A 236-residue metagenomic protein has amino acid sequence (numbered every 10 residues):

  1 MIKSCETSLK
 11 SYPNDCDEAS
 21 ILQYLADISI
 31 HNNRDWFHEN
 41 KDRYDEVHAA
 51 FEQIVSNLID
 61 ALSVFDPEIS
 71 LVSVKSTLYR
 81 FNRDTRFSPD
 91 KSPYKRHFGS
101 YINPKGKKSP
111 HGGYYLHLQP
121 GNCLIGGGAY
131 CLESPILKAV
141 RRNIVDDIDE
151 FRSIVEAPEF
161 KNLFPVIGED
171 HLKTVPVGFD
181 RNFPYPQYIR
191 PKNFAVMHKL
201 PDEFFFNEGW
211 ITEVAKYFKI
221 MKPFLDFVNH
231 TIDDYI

Functional and structural regions predicted by a protein language model:
I2-I21, Y188: Acidic, low-complexity proline/glycine-rich segments
I2-T7, F87-K95, D202-F205, T212 (+1 more regions): N-terminal low-complexity, intrinsically disordered segments
S20, A26-F65, K216-Y235: Contiguous, amphipathic alpha-helical segments that mediate oligomerization or scaffolding in large protein assemblies
A49-K105: Extended cationic-aromatic binding surfaces that line active-site or macromolecule-binding grooves and engage
F81, K173-P186: Aromatic/basic-lined ligand-recognition segments that form π-stacking hydrophobic pockets flanked by Lys/Arg to engage
D84-V145: Aromatic- and glycine-enriched beta-alpha-beta binding-site module
P120-F179: Compact, glycine/acidic-enriched structural inserts
F183-I236: Charge-rich, low-complexity terminal tails
